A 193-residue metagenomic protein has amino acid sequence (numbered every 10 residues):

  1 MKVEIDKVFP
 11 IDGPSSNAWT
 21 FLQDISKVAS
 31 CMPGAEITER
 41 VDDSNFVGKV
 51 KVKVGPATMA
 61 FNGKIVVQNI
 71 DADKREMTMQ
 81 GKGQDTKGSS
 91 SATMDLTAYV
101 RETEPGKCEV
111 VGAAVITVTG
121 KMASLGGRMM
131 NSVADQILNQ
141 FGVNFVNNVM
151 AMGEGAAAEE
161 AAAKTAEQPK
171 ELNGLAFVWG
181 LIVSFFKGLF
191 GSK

Functional and structural regions predicted by a protein language model:
M1, R40, G55-M59, G88-A92 (+1 more regions): A generic structural micro-feature
M1-N45, G55, A166, G174-K193: Hydrophobic ligand-binding cavity/cleft-lining segments
K2-V8, N45-V47, A60-N62, E76 (+2 more regions): Intrinsic-disorder/low-complexity, polar/charged segments enriched in Ser/Thr/Lys/Arg/Asp/Glu/Gln
A18, V28, V67, G112 (+1 more regions): Hydrophobic pocket/interface hotspot
R40-G83: Glycine-rich portal/gate segments that line the openings of hydrophobic small-molecule binding cavities
N69, G83-V133: Beta-strand/loop substructures that line and gate deep hydrophobic ligand-binding cavities in soluble
K121-A158: A conserved amphipathic terminal alpha-helix motif
N147-V183: C-terminal low-complexity, Ser/Thr- and acidic/Pro-rich disordered "stalk" regions positioned immediately N-terminal
